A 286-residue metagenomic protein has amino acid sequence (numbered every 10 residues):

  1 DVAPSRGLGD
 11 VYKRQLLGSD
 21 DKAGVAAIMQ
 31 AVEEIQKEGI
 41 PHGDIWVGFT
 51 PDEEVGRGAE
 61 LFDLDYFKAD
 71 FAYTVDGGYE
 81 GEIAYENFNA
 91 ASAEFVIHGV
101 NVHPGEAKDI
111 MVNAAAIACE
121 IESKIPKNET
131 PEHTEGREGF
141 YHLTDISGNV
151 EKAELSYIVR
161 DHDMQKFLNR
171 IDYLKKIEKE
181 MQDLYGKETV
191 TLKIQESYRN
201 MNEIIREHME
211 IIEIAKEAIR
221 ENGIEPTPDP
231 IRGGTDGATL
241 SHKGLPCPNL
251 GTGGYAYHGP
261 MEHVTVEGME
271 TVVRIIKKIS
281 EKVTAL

Functional and structural regions predicted by a protein language model:
D1-L8, Y12: Single conserved hydrophobic/aromatic residue that forms the stacking wall/gate of nucleotide- or nucleobase-binding
P4, L17-G24, M111-A114, E262-M269: Short, conserved glycine- and acidic-residue-centered signature motifs in active-site or ligand-binding loops
D10-A90, T134-T144, G148, L155-H162 (+2 more regions): Acidic/histidine-rich catalytic neighborhood of metal-dependent amide-processing enzymes
K13-S19, N101-K108, G259, V264: A short glycine/serine-rich beta->alpha loop
D70-E120: Phosphate/diphosphate-binding glycine-rich loops and adjacent basic-rich segments that engage nucleotide
A115-L286: Metal-dependent amide/peptide-bond hydrolase catalytic core, centered on the "pita-bread" metallohydrolase fold
